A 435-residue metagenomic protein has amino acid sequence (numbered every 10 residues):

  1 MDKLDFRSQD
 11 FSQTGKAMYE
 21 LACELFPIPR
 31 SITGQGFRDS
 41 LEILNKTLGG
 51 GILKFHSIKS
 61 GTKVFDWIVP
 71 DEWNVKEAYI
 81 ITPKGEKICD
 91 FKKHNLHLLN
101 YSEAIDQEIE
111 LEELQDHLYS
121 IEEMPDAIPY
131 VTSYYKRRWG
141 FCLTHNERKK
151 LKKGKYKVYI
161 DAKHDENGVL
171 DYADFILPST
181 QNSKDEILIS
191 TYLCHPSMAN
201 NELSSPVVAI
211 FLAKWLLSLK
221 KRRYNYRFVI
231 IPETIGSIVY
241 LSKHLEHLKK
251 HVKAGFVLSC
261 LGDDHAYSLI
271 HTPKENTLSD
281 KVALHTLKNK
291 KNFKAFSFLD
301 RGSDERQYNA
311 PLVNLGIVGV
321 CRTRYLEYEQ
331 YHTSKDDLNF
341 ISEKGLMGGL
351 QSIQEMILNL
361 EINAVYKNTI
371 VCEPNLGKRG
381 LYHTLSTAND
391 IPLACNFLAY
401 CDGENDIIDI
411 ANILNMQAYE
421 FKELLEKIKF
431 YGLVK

Functional and structural regions predicted by a protein language model:
M1-K435: N-terminal hydrophobic/helix-forming segments and targeting peptides
